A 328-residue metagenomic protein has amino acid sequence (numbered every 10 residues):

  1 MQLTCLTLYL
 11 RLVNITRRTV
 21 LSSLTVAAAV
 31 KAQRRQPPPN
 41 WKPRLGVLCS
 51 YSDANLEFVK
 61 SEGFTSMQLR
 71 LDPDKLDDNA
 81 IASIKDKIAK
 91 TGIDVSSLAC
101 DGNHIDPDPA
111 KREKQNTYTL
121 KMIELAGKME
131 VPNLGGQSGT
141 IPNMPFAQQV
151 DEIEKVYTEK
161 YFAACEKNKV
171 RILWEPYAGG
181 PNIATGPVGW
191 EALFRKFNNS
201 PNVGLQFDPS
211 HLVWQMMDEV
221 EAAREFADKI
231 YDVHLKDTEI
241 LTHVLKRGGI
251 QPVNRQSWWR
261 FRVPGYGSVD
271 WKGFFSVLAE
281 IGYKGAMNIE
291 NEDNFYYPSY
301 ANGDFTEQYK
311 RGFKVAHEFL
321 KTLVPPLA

Functional and structural regions predicted by a protein language model:
M1-I15: N-terminal secretory signal peptides
N14-I15, L21-A28, Q33-R44, D53-K60 (+2 more regions): Histidine-acidic metal/acid-base catalytic patches
A29, Q33-P37, C49, K90 (+3 more regions): Active-site acidic/histidine proton-transfer and metal-coordination neighborhood in alpha/beta enzyme cores
P43-C49, M67-L69, V95-C100, L134-G136 (+4 more regions): Hydrophobic faces of well-ordered beta-strands that scaffold small-molecule active sites in alpha/beta enzyme cores
L48-S52, R70-D72, C100-N103, G139-I141 (+4 more regions): Active-site beta-loop-alpha junctions enriched in small/polar residues
L56-G63, D78-S97, K121-E130, E159-K167 (+3 more regions): Acidic (Asp/Glu)-rich catalytic clusters
Q68-A89, I141-M144: Glycine-rich, proline-tolerant flexible connector loops at the mouths of alpha/beta enzymes
N103-D108, P142-A147, Y296-Y300: A short acidic, helix-capping loop that chelates divalent metal ions and anchors anionic groups
